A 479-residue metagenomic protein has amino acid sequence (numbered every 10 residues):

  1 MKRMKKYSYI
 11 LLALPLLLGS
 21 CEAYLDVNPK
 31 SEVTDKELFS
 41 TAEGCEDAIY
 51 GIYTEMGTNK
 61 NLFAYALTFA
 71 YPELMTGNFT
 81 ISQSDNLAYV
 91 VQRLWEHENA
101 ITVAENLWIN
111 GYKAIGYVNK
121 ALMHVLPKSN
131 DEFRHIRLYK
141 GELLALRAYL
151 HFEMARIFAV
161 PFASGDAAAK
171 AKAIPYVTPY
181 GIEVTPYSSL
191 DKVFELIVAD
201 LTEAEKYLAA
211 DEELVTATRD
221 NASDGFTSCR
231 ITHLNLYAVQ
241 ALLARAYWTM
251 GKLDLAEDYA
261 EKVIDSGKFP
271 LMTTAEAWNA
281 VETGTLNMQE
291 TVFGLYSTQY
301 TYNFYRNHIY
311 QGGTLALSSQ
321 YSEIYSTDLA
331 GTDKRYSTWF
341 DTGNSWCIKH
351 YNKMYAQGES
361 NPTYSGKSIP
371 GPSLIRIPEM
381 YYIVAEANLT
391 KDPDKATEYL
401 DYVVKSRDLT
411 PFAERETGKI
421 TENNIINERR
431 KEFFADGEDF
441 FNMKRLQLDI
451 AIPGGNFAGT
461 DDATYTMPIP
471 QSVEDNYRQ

Functional and structural regions predicted by a protein language model:
L11-G19: Bacterial N-terminal signal peptides
C21-Y71, P411-F412, L448-Q479: Membrane-proximal, proline-rich intrinsically disordered regions
K36, F63-I81, A159-K170, E213-Y305 (+1 more regions): Short, surface-exposed recognition loops and adjoining beta-strand edges that mediate ligand/DNA contacts, enriched
I49, I115-V118, F194, L201 (+4 more regions): Inward-facing hydrophobic residues that define packing positions of alpha-helical scaffold repeats
N86-F158, V184-D191, K206-L208, K367-P372 (+2 more regions): Conserved, well-structured interaction surfaces
F194, L253, P393-D394: TPR-repeat structural position
S228, T232-L234, G251-I377, L409-T410 (+6 more regions): Hydrophobic-face positions in mid-chain alpha helices that act as interaction patches
